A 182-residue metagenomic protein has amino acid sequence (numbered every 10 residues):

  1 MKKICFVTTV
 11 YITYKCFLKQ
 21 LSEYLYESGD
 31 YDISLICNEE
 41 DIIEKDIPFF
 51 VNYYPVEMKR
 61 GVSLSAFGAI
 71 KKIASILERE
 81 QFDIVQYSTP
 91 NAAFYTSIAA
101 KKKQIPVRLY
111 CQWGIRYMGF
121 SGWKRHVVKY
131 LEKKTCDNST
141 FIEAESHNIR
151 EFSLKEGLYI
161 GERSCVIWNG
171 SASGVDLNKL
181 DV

Functional and structural regions predicted by a protein language model:
C5-S65, N148, G157, R163-V166: N-terminal strand-loop element at the rim of the active site of nucleotide-sugar-dependent glycosyltransferases
T9-Y14, G61-V62, K103-R125, N138-F141: A short, histidine- and acid-enriched strand-loop-helix "catalytic/donor-clamping" loop that lines the nucleotide-sugar
E23-S28, A74, R125-E143: Membrane-proximal helix-turn-helix segments that form the acceptor-binding/catalytic region of lipid-linked
C37, Y87, E143-E145: Short beta-strand scaffold positions
D41-I43, N138-V166, S171-K179: A short, active-site helix/loop in glycosyltransferases that binds the activated sugar's phosphate group
K72, L177-V182: A short helix/loop element that forms part of the nucleotide-sugar donor recognition site in Leloir-type
I76-D83: Glycine-rich phosphate-binding loop signature in dinucleotide/nucleotide-binding domains
Y87-A93, Q112: Short His-centered aromatic/hydrophobic patch
